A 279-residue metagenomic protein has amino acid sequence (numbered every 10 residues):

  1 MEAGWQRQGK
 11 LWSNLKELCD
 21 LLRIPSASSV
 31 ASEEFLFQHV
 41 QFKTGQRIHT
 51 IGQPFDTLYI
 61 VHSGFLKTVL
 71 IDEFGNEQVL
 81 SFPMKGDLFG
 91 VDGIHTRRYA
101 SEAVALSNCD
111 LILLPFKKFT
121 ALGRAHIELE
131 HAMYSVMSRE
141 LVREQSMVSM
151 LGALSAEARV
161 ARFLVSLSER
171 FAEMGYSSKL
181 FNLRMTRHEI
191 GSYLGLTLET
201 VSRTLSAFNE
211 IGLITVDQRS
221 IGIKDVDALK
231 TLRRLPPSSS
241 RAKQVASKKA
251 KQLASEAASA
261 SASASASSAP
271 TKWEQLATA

Functional and structural regions predicted by a protein language model:
M1-K16, I24, E140, R159 (+2 more regions): Long cytosolic regulatory regions associated with cyclic-nucleotide signaling
M1-T44, L88-F89, G93-T96: Cyclic nucleotide-binding regulatory module and flanking cytosolic helices
L21, Q46-N108: Cyclic nucleotide-binding regulatory domains
F35, S81-V142, S146: Cyclic-nucleotide recognition modules
H39, F82, L113, R184 (+1 more regions): Short aromatic/basic micro-patch
R124-T197: Polybasic "coupling" helices that flank or enter modular domains
E169-A279: Phosphate-/nucleic-acid-contacting segments
